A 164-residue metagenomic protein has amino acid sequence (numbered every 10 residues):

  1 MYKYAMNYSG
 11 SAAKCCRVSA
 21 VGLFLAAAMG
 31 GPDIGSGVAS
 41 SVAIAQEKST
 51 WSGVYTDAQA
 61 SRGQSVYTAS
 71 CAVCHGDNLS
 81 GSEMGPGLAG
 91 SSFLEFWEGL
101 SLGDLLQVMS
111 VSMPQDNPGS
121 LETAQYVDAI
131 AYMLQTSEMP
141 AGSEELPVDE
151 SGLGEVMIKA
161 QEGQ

Functional and structural regions predicted by a protein language model:
M1-C15: N-terminal secretory signal peptides that target proteins for export/translocation
R17-G37: Bacterial N-terminal signal peptides
S40-V66: Electrostatic cytochrome c docking/interface patches
K48, P118-Q164: Flexible coil segments in periplasmic/lumen-exposed cytochrome c-class electron-transfer proteins
G53-R62, L79-P114: Gly/Gly-Pro-rich "capping" loops immediately C-terminal to redox-active cysteine motifs in periplasmic/lumenal
G63-D77, A129, M133: The canonical Cys-X-X-Cys-His
D77, V111-S112, Q135-M139: Generic structural signal for alpha-helix termini and adjacent loop/cap motifs
